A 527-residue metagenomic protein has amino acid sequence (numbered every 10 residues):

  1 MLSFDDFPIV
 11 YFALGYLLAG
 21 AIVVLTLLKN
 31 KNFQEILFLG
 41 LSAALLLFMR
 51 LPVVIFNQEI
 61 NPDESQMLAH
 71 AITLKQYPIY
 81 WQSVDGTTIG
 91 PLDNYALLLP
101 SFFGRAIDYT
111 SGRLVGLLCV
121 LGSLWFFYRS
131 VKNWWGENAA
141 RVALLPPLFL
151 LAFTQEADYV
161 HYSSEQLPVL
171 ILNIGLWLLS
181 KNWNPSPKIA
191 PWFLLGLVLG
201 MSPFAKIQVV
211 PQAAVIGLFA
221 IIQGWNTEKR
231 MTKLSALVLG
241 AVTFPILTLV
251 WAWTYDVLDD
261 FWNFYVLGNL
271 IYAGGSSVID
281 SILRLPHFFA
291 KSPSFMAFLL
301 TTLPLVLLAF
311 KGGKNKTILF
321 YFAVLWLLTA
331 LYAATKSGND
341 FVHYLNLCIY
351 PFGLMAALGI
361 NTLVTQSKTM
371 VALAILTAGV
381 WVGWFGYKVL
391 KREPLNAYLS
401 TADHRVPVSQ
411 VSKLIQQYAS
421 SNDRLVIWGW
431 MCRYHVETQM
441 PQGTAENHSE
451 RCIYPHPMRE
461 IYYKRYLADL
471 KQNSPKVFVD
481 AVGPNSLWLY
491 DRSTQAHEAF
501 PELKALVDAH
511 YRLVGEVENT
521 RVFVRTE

Functional and structural regions predicted by a protein language model:
L18-K29, W125, K291-F320, V324 (+2 more regions): Hydrophobic, aromatic-rich transmembrane alpha-helices and their immediate juxtamembrane boundary segments
V23-L25, L114-W135, F149, I174: Transmembrane-helix motifs of polytopic, lipid-linked glycan transferases
F56-H70, Y80-L99, F103-T110, D256-L258 (+1 more regions): Extracytoplasmic catalytic/substrate-binding loops of multi-pass membrane glycan-assembly enzymes
T87-T88, A213-A214, L218, T401-H456 (+2 more regions): Short periplasmic/luminal acceptor-recognition loop of GT-C membrane glycosyltransferases, typified by
N138, N173-L194, G224, E228 (+2 more regions): Membrane-interface transmembrane helices that cradle and orient dolichyl/undecaprenyl
A190-I207, A213-L218, T243, L327-T335: Membrane-interface alpha helices of multi-pass inner-membrane proteins
P211, L331-A333, S337-T369: Hydrophobic/aromatic-rich transmembrane helices and adjacent perimembrane loops
Q212-V242, L307-G313, L354, I360-T362 (+1 more regions): Perimembrane helix-loop-helix junctions
